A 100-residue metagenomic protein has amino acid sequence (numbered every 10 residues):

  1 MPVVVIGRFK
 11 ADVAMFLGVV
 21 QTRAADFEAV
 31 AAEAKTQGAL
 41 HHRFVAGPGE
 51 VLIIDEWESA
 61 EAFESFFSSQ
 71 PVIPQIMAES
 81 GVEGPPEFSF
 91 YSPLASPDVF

Functional and structural regions predicted by a protein language model:
M1-P71, V82-F100: Short S/T/G/P-rich N-terminal loop/turn motif that feeds into the first structured element of a domain
P74-A78: Helix-adjacent hinge/juxtasegments
